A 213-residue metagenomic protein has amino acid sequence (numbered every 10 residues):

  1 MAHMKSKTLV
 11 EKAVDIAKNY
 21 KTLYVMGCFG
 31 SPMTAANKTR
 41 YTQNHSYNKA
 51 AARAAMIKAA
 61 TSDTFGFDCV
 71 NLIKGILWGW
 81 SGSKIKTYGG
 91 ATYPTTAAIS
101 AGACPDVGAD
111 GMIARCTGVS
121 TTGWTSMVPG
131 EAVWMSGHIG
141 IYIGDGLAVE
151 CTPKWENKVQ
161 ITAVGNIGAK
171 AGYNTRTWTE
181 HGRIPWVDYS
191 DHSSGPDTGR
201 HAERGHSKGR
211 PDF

Functional and structural regions predicted by a protein language model:
M1-T87, S136-H138, V149-C151, G195 (+1 more regions): N-terminal capping segments
G30, G146, K154, I184-V187: Short, solvent-exposed coil/turn elements at secondary-structure transition points
K74, W78-R115: Activation targets extended, charge/polar-rich intrinsically disordered C-terminal tails
I113-G123: Short alpha-helix capping/helix-loop boundary micro-motifs
P129-E131: Loop/turn positions that initiate beta-strands
M135, I141-K170: Catalytic Cys-His active-site segments of thiol-dependent hydrolases/isopeptidases
A169-F213: Low-complexity, Gly/Ser/Thr/Pro-rich intrinsically disordered linker/tail segments
